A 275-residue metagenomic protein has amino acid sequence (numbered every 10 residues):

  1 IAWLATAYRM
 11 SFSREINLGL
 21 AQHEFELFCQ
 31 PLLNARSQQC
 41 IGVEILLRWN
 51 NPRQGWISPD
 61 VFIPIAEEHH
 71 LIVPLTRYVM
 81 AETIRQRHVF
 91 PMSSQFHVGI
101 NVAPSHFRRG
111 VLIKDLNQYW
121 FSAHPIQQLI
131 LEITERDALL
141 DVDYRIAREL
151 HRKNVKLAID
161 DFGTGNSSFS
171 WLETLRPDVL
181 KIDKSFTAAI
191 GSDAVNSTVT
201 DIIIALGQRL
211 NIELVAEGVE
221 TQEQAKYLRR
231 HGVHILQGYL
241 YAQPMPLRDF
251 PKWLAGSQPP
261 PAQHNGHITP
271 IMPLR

Functional and structural regions predicted by a protein language model:
I1, A35, A103-R108, Q128-L140 (+1 more regions): EAL-family c-di-GMP phosphodiesterase catalytic domain
L4-S11, E67, L71-T76, H88 (+2 more regions): Signal-transducing alpha-helical linker
Y8-I65, I159, A242-P246, H267-R275: Active-site core of bacterial EAL-family cyclic-dinucleotide phosphodiesterase domains
F28-Q30, H97-G99, Q237: PAS and PAS-like sensory modules
I41, L71-Y144, G218: Catalytic core of bacterial c-di-GMP phosphodiesterases, primarily the EAL and HD-GYP domains, capturing alpha-helical
N51-W56, M80-I84, D161, G238: Short acidic-capped amphipathic helix/loop micro-motif used as an active-site/signal-coupling element
D60-P64, V73, R148: Conserved long alpha-helical elements within nucleotide-processing catalytic cores of c-di-GMP signaling and class III
